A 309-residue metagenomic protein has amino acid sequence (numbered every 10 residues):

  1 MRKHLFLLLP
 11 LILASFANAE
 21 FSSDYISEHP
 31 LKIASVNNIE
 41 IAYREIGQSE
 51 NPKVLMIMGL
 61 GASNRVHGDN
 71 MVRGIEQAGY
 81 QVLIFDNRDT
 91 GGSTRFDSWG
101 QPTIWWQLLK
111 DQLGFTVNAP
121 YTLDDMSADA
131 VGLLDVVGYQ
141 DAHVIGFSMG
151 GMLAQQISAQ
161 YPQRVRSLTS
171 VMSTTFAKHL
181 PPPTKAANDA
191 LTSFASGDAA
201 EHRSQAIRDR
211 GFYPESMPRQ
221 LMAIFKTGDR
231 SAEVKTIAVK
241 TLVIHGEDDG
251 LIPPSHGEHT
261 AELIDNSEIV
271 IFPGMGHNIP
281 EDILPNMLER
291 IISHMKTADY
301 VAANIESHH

Functional and structural regions predicted by a protein language model:
I39-L108: Conserved HGGG/HGGXW glycine-rich cap/lid loop of the alpha/beta-hydrolase fold
Q112-P120, D124-A142: Conserved acidic catalytic loop of the alpha/beta-hydrolase fold
M152-Q155, A159, L168-F194: Flexible "cap/lid" loop of the alpha/beta hydrolase fold
S216-E233: Active-site nucleophile elbow and catalytic-triad environment of alpha/beta-hydrolase enzymes
I237, V243-H245: Short beta-strand/loop motif that positions the catalytic acidic residue of the alpha/beta-hydrolase fold
V239, P253-T260: Short alpha-helix in the alpha/beta-hydrolase fold that links the catalytic acid
D248-I252: Acidic catalytic loop of the alpha/beta-hydrolase fold
S267-H309: Catalytic active-site module of serine/aspartate enzymes centered on a nucleophile-bearing elbow/loop
